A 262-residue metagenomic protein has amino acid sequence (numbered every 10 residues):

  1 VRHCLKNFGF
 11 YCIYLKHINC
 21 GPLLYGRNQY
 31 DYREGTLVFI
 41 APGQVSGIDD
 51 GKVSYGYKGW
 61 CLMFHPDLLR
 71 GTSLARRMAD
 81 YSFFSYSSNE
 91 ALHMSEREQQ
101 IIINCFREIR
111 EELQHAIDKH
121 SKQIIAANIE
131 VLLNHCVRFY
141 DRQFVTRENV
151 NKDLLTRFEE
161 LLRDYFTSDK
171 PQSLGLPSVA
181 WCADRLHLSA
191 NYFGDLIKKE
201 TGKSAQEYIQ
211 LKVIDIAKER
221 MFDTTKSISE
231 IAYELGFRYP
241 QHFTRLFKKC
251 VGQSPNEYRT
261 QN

Functional and structural regions predicted by a protein language model:
V1-S85, D118: N-terminal regulatory/effector-sensing and dimerization cores that precede helix-turn-helix DNA-binding domains
G35, F193, H242-F243, F247: Short hydrophobic/aromatic patch on the recognition helix
F83-V131, H135-C136: Amphipathic alpha-helical segments enriched in hydrophobic/aromatic residues interleaved with Lys/Arg
A126, E148-L188, E207-K226: A short, Lys/Arg-enriched amphipathic alpha-helix from helix-turn-helix/homeodomain DNA-binding modules
A180, N191, S227-S229, P240-Q241: Residues within helix-turn-helix
L186, I197, L235-G236, F247: Core residues of bacterial helix-turn-helix
K199-R238, T260-N262: Terminal helix-turn-helix DNA-binding modules in bacterial transcription factors
T244-N262: …primarily DNA-binding HTH/wHTH and HhH modules…
